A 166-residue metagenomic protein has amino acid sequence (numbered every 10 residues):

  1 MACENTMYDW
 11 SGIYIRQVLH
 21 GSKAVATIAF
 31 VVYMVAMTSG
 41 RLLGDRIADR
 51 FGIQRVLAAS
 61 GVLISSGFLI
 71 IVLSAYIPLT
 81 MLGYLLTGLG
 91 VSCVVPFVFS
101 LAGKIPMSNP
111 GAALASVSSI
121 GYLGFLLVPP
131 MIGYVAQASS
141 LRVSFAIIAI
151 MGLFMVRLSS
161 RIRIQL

Functional and structural regions predicted by a protein language model:
D9-V25: Short amphipathic helix-loop junctions that connect adjacent transmembrane helices in Major Facilitator Superfamily/SLC
K23-V31, G111, A115: Small-residue hotspots at the loop-to-helix junctions and early N-terminal turns of transmembrane alpha-helices
Y33-S39, Y122-G124: Short hydrophobic/small-residue motifs within alpha-helical transmembrane segments of multi-pass transporter-like
G40-G52, A136-Q137: Helix-to-loop junctions at the C-terminal end of transmembrane segments in multipass secondary transporters
R55-I70, A146: Structural signature of the two symmetry-related core transmembrane helices
G67, P78-L86: Paired small-residue
S92-P106: Intracellular juxtamembrane helix-capping segments at the cytosolic ends of symmetry-related transmembrane helices
M107-L141: A late C-terminal transmembrane helix in Major Facilitator Superfamily
